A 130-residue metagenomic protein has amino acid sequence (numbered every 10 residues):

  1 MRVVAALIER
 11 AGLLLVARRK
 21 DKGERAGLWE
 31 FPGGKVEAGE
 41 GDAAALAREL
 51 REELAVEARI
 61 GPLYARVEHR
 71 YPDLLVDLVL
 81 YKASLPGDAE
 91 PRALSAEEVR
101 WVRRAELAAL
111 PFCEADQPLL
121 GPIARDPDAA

Functional and structural regions predicted by a protein language model:
M1-L15, K35: Conserved N-terminal beta-strand and adjoining loop/helix that marks the start of the Nudix/MutT-like hydrolase domain
R19-K22, F112: Short coil/turn segments
G23-L28: A conserved beta-turn-beta hairpin within the catalytic core of GNAT-like acetyltransferases that forms part
F31-L63, R103: The catalytic Nudix box helix
E57, V67-E90, E98-V102, I123: Active-site-adjacent beta-strand/loop module that shapes the phosphate/pyrophosphate-binding cleft
E90-A96, L110-C113: Short, charged, solvent-exposed linker or helix-capping segments at domain edges/interfaces that act as flexible hinges
A115-A130: Charged phosphate-binding loop/patch that engages nucleotide di/tri-phosphates or the phosphate backbone of nucleic
